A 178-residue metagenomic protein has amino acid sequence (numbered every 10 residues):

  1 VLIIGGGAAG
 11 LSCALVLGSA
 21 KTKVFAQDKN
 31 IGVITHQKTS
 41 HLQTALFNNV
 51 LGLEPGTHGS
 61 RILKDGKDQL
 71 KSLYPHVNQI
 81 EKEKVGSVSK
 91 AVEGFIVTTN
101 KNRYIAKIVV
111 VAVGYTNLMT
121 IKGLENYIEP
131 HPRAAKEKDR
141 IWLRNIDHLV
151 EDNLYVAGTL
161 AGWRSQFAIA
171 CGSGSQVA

Functional and structural regions predicted by a protein language model:
L2-I4, R103-N117, L154: Short hydrophobic core segments
I3-K64: Beta1-alpha1 glycine-rich phosphate/pyrophosphate-binding loop at the start of Rossmann-like nucleotide-binding domains
K21, A157-A178: A conserved FAD-binding loop/helix module that cradles the flavin
L42, M119-T120, R164: Glycine/Thr-rich phosphate-binding loops of Rossmann-like dinucleotide-binding domains
Q43-N100: N-terminal Rossmann-like dinucleotide/flavin-binding domain of flavoprotein oxidoreductases that bind FAD/FMN
K107-R140: Glycine-rich beta-alpha-beta "Rossmann" dinucleotide-binding loop(s) and their flanking helix/strand
N126, P132-Y155, G162: FAD-binding beta-loop-beta segment adjacent to the flavin cofactor pocket
